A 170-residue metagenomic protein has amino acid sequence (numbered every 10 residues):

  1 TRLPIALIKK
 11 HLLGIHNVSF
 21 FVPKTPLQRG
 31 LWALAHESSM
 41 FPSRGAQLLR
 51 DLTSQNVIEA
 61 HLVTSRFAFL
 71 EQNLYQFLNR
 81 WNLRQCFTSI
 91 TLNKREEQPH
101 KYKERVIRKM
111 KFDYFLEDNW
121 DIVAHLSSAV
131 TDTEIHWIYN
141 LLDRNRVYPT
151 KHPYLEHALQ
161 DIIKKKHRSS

Functional and structural regions predicted by a protein language model:
T1-H36: Active-site neighborhood of HAD-like aspartate-dependent phosphohydrolases
R2-L7, H11-L12, S39-S43, L49 (+4 more regions): A generic "structured core" feature
F20-F21, R29-H61, A68-Y75: Short, acidic loop-to-helix structural element flanking the phosphoryl-transfer center in phosphate-processing enzymes
Q47-L48, F77, R105-V106, I122-A129: A short acidic, amphipathic alpha-helical/loop segment
R66-F67, N119: Helix N-cap/beta->alpha junction signal
A68-Y114: Substrate-recognition "cap/lid" segment bordering the active-site pocket of phosphatases
R80-N93, Y148-R168: Structural recognition of alpha->loop->beta junctions
K109-E156: Acidic, Mg2+-coordinating phosphoryl-transfer loop and its flanking beta/alpha structural elements, shared across
